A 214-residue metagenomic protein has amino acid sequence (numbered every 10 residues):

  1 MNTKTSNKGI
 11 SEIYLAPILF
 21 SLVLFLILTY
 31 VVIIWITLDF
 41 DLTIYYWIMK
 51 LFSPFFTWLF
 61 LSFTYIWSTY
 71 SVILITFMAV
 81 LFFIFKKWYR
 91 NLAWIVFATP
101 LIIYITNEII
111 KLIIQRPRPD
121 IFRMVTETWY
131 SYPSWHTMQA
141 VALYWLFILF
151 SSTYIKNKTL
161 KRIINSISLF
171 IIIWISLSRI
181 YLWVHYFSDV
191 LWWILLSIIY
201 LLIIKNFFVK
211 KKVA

Functional and structural regions predicted by a protein language model:
M1-S71, L112-I114, R118-M124: N-terminal transmembrane-helix/juxtamembrane module of multi-pass inner/ER membrane proteins
T3-K4, R123-A214: Membrane-embedded catalytic cores of phosphoryl/pyrophosphoryl-handling enzymes
I13-P17, R90-A98, L160-I167, W192: Alpha-helical transmembrane segments of integral membrane proteins
I18, L22-V23, V96, P100 (+3 more regions): Alpha-helical transmembrane spans of integral membrane proteins, capturing the lipid-embedded, hydrophobic core of TM
F25-L28, L101-T106, F170-R179: Aromatic-anchored segments of alpha-helical transmembrane domains
T29-I33, Y45, T64, T106-Q115 (+4 more regions): Membrane-water interface at transmembrane helix exits
L38, F85-N157: Membrane-interface loops
W67-F85, L143-F147: Hydrophobic alpha-helical transmembrane segments
